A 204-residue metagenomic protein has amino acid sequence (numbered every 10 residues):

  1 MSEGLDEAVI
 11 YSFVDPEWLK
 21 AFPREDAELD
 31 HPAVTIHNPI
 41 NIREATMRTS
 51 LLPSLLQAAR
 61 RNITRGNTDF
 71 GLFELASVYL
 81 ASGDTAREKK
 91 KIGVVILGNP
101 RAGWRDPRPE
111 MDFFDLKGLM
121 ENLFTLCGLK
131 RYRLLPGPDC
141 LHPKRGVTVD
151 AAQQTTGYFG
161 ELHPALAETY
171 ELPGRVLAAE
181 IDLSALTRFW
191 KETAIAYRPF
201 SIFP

Functional and structural regions predicted by a protein language model:
M1-P204: Extended beta-strand-rich architecture
